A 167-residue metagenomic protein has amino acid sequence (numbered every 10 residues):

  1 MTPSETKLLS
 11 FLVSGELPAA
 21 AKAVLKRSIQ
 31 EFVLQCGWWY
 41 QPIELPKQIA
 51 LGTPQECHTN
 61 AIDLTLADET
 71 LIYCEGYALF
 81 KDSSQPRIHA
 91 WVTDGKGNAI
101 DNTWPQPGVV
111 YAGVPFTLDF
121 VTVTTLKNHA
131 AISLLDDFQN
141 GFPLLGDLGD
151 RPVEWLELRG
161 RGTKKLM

Functional and structural regions predicted by a protein language model:
M1-M167: A structural boundary/capping signal
